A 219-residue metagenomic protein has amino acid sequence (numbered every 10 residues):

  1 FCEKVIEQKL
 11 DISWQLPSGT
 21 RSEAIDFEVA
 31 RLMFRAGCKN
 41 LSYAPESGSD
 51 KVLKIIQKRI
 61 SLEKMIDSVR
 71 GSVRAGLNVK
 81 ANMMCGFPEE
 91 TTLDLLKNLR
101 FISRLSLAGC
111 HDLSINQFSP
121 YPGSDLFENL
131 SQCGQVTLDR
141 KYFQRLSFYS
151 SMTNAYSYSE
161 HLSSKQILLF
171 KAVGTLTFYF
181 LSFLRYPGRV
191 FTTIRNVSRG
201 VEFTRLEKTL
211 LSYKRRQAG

Functional and structural regions predicted by a protein language model:
F1-K4, I60, K97-N98, E128-G134: Short secondary-structure boundary/capping segments
F1-K80, C85-F87, D112: Conserved SAM/AdoMet-binding glycine-rich loop
E28-R31, P88-S106: Catalytic cores of alpha/beta
S119-P120: AMP-binding (ANL) adenylation modules
D125-L130, Q135-G219: Radical SAM enzyme core and accessory elements
